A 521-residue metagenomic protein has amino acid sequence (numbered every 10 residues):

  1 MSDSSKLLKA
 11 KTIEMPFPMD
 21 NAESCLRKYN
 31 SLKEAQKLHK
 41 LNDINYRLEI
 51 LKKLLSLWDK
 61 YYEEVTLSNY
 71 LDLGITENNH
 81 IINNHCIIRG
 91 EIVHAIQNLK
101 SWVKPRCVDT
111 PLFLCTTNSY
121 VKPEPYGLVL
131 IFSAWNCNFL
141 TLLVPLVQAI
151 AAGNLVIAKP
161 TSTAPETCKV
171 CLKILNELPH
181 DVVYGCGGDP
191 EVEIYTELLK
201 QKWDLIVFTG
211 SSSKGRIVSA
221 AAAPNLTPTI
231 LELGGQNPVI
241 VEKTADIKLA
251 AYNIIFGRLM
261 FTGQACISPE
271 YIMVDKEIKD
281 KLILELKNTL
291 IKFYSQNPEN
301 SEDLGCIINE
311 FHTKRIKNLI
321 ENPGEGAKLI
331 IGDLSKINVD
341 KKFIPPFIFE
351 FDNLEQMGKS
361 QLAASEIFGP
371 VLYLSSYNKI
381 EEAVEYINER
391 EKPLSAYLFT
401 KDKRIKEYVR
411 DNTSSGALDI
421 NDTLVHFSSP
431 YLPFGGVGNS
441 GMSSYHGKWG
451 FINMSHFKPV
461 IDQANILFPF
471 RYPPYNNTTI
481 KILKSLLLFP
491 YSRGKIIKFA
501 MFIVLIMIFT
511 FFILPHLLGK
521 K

Functional and structural regions predicted by a protein language model:
S2-M19, N42-L48, F343-K521: Conserved C-terminal structural/oligomerization subdomain of aldehyde/semialdehyde dehydrogenase
S2-Y120, F502-K520: N-terminal Rossmann-like NAD(P)+-binding subdomain of aldehyde/semialdehyde dehydrogenases
K11-T12, P16-N21, L178, S213-G358 (+1 more regions): ALDH superfamily catalytic-core signature
A22-C25, I44, Y62, E191 (+4 more regions): Residues at or immediately preceding the N-termini of alpha-helices
E34-K40, L130-I131, V239-V241, Y271-V274 (+4 more regions): Short, well-ordered beta-strand elements within core beta-sheets of diverse protein domains
R47, I92, G153, V183 (+8 more regions): Residue-level signal for inorganic ion chemistry
L55-W58, Y62, L73, I96-V103 (+12 more regions): Structural signal for hydrophobic packing residues in well-ordered secondary-structure cores of soluble enzyme domains
T110-L249, S301, Y377, F502-I503: Rossmann-like NAD(P) dinucleotide-binding subdomain of oxidoreductase/dehydrogenase enzymes
